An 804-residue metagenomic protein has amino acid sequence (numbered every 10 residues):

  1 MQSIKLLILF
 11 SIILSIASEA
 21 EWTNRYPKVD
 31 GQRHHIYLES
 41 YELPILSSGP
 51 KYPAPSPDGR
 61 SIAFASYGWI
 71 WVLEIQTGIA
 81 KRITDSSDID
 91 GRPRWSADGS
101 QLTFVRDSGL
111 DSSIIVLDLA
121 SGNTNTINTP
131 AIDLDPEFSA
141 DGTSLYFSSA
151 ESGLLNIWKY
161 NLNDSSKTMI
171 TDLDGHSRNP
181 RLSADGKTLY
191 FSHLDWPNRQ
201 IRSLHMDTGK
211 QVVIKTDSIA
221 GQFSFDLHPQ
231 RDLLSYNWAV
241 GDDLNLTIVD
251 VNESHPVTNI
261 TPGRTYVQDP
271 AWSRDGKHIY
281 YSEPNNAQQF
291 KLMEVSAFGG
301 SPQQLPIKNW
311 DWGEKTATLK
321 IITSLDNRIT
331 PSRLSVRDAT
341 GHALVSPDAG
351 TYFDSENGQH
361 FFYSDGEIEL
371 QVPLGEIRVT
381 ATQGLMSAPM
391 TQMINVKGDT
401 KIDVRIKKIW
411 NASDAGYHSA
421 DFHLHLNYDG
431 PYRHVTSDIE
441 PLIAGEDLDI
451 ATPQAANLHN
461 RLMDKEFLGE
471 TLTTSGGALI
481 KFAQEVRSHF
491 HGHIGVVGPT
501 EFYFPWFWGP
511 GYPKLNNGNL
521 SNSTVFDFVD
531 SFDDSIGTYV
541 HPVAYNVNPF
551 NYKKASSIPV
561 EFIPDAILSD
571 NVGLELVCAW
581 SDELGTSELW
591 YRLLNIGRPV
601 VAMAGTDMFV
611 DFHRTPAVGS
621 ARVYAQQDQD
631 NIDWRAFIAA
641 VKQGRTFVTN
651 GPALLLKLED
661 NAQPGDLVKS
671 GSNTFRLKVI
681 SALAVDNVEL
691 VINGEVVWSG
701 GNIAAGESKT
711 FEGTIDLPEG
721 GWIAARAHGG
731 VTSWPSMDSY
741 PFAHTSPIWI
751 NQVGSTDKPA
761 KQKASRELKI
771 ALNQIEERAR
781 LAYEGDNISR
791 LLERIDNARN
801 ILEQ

Functional and structural regions predicted by a protein language model:
M1-L7: Bacterial N-terminal signal peptides that target proteins for export
L7-S15: Bacterial N-terminal signal peptides
A20-A317: Sequence signature of WD/YWTD-type beta-propeller architectures
A297-G300, N395-D403: Extracellular interaction modules
K308-W310, E314-Y363, I368-L370, T382 (+4 more regions): Charged catalytic cores and adjacent phosphate/nucleic-acid-binding surfaces used for phosphate/nucleic-acid chemistry
V372, I402-Y428: Replace "His-x-His-based motif
G375-V379: A short tyrosine-centered beta-strand micro-motif
Y417-A602, T606, H613, W634: Catalytic cores of extracellular degradative/oxidative enzymes
